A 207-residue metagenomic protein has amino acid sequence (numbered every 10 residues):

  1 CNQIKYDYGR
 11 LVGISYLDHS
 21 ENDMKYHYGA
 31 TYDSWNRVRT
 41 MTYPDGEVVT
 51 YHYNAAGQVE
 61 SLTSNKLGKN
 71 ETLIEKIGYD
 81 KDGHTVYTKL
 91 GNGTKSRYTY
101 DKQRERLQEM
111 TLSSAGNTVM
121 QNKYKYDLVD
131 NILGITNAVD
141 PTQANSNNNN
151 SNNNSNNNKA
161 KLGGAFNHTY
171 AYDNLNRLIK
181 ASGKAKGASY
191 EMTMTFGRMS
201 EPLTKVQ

Functional and structural regions predicted by a protein language model:
C1-Y43, E47-Q207: Beta-strand elements of repeat-based all-beta scaffolds
